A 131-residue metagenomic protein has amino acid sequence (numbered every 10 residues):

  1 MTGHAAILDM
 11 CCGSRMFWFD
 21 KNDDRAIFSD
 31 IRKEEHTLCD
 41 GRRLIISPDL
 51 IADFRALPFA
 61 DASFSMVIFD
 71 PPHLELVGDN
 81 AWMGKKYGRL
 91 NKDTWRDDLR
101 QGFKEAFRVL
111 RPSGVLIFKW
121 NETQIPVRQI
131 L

Functional and structural regions predicted by a protein language model:
M1-L131: Class I S-adenosyl-L-methionine-dependent methyltransferase catalytic core
